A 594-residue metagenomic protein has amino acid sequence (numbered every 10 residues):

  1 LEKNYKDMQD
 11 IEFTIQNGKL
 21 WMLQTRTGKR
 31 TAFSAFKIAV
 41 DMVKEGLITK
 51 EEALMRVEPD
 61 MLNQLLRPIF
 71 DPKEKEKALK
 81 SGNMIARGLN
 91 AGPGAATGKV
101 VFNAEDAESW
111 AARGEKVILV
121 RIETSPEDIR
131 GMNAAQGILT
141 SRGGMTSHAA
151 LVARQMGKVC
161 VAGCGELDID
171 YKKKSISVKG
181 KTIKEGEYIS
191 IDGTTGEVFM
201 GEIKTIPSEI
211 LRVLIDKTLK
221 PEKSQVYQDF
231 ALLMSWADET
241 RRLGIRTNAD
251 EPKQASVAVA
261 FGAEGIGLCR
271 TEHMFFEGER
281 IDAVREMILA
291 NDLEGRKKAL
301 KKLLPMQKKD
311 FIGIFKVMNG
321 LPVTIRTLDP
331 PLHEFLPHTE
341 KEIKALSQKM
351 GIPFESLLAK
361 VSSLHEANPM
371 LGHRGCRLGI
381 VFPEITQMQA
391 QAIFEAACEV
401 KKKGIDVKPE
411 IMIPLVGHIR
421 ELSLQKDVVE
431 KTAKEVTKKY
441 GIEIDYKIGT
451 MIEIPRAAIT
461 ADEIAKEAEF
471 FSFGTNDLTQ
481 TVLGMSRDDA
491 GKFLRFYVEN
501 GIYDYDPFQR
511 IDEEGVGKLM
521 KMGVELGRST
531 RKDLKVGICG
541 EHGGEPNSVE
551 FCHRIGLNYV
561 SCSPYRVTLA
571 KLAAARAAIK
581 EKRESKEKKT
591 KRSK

Functional and structural regions predicted by a protein language model:
K6-K29: Conserved metal-phosphate-binding beta-hairpin within the catalytic cores of diverse ATP-dependent phosphoryl-transfer
D7, N17, G94, A112-R113 (+8 more regions): Short flexible coil/turn linkers enriched for glycine and charged/polar residues that connect secondary-structure
W21, I69-K73, G82-N83, A95-A96 (+5 more regions): Acidic, glycine-rich flexible loop/linker segments
S34-M42: Catalytic, metal-anchored helix/loop core of enzyme active sites in primary metabolism
K50-T97, H148, H418-K447: Amphipathic alpha-helical
V57-I69, G196, K316, V323-R326: Structured, non-catalytic alpha/beta "coupling" segments that mediate domain-domain communication and provide generic
I210-R212, T218-K594: Conserved alpha/beta-domain cores
